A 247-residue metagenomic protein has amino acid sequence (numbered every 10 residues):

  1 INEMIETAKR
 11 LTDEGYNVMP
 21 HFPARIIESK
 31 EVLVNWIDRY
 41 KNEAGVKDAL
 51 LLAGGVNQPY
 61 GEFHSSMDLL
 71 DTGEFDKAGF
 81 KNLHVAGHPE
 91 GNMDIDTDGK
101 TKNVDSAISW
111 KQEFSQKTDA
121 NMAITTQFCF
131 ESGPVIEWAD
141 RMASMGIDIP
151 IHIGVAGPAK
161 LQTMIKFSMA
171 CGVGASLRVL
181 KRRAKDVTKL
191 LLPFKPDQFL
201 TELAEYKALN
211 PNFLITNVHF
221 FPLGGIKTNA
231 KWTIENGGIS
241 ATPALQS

Functional and structural regions predicted by a protein language model:
I1-S106, I215, G225: Active-site beta->alpha loop and helix N-cap motifs at the rims of alpha/beta catalytic domains
T12, K41-N42, Q112, Q116-K117 (+2 more regions): Non-catalytic positions within long, well-ordered alpha-helices that form the structural scaffold/packing of enzyme
D13, I37-N42, A139-D148, I234-A241: Short, surface-exposed basic-aromatic patches at helix termini and helix-loop junctions that form
P20-F22, A123-F128, N217-F220: Short catalytic-loop micro-motif centered on adjacent basic/acidic residues
E28-E31, N57-S65, T126-R141, L161 (+1 more regions): Active-site glycine- and acidic-residue-rich loops that bind and position anionic ligands or nucleotide-like cofactors
L52, S65-G91, G99-E113, S144-A208 (+2 more regions): Active-site pocket-lining/capping segments in soluble small-molecule metabolic enzymes
D98-K117, N121-A139, A143: Hydrophobic, aromatic-enriched interface-forming segments
N210-T216: Flexible, glycine/charged-enriched surface loops at secondary-structure junctions
